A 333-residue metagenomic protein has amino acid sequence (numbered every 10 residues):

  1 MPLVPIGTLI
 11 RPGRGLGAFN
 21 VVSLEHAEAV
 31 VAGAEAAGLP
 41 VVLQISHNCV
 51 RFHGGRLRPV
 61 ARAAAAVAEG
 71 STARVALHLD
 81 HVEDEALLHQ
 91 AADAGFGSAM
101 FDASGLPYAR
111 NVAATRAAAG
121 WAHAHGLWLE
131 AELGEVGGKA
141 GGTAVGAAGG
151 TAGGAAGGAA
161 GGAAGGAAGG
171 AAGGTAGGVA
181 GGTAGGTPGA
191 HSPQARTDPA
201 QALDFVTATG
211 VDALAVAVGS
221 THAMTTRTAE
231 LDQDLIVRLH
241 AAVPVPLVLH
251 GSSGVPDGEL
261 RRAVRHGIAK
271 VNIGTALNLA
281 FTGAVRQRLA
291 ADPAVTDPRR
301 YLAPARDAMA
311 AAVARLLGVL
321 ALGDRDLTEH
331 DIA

Functional and structural regions predicted by a protein language model:
L3-P12, L24-C49, R58-S71, V82-G150 (+4 more regions): Alpha/beta enzyme core
T8, G13-A18, D324, T328: Terminal accessory/targeting
G17-V21, L77-V82, P246-V255: Histidine-centered catalytic micro-motifs
G54: Cofactor-binding active-site loop characterized by glycine-rich and histidine/acidic residues
L77-L87, E132-G146, V211-A213, D292 (+1 more regions): Electropositive, surface-exposed helix/loop patches at the edges of structured domains that serve as adaptable
A144-T187: Long, intrinsically disordered low-complexity tandem-repeat segments
V218, G251-S253, T275: Active-site proximal loops enriched in glycine and acidic residues that flank catalytic Cys/His/Asp and coordinate
P256-A333: C-terminal alpha-helical cap/extension of soluble enzyme domains
